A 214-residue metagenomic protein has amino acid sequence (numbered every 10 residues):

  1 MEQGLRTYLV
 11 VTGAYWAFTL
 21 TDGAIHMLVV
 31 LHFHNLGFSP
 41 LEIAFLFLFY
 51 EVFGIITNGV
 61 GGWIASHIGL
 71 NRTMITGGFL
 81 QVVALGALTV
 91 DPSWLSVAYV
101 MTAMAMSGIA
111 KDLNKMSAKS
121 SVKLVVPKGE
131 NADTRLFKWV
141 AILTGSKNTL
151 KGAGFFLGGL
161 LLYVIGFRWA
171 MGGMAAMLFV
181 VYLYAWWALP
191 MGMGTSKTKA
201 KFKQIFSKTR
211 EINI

Functional and structural regions predicted by a protein language model:
M1-L5, W186-I214: Juxtamembrane intracellular "pre-TM" segments in multi-pass secondary transporters
E2-F53: Helix-loop boundary and gating motifs at the non-cytosolic
W16, A84, L95-N114: Hydrophobic core of transmembrane alpha-helices in multi-pass small-molecule transporters, especially MFS/SLC-type
E51-G59, K151-G152: Residue-level signature of mid-helix packing/kink "hotspots" within the transmembrane helices of 12-pass Major
T57-L70, L162: Helix-to-loop junctions at the C-terminal end of transmembrane segments in multipass secondary transporters
F79-W94: C-terminal ends and interior cores of transmembrane alpha-helices in multi-pass membrane transporters/permeases
A103-K147: Cytoplasmic helix-loop-helix junction between adjacent transmembrane helices in 12-TM secondary transporters
W169-W187: Symmetry-related core transmembrane helices of the 12-TM Major Facilitator Superfamily/SLC fold
